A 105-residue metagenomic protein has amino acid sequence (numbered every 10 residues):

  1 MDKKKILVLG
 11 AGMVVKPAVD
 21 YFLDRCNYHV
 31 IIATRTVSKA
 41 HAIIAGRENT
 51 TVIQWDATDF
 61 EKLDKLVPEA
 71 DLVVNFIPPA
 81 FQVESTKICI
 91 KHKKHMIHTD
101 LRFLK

Functional and structural regions predicted by a protein language model:
I6-G10: Conserved N-terminal Rossmann-fold NAD(P)-binding element of oxidoreductases
V15-K16: N-terminal Rossmann-fold NAD(P) dinucleotide-binding loop
F22-L23: Aromatic pocket-lining residues of Rossmann-like dinucleotide-binding sites
H29-I31: Short beta-strand element of Class I
A33-V37, A57: N-terminal Rossmann-fold cofactor-binding loop
H41-T50: Short, conserved SAM-binding/catalytic segment of Class I S-adenosyl-L-methionine-dependent methyltransferases
Q54-E84: Conserved Rossmann-fold cofactor-binding substructure of NAD(P)-dependent oxidoreductases
D100-K105: Rossmann-fold NAD(P)-binding glycine/threonine-rich loop
